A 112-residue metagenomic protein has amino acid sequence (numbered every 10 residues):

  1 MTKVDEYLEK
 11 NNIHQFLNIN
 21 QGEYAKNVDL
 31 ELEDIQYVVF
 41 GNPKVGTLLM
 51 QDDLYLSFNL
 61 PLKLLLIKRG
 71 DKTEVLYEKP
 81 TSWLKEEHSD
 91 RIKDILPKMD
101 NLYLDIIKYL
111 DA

Functional and structural regions predicted by a protein language model:
M1-A112: Feature detects long, helix-prone N-terminal segments enriched in hydrophobes
